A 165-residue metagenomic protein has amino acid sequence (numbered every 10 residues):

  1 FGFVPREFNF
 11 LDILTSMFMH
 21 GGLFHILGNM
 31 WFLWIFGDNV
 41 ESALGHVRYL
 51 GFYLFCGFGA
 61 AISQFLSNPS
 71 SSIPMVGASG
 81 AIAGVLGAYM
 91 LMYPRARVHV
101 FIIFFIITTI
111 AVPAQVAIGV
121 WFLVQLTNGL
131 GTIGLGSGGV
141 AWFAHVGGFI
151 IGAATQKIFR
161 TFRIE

Functional and structural regions predicted by a protein language model:
F1-E165: A detector for small-residue-rich transmembrane helices and their helix-helix packing motifs
